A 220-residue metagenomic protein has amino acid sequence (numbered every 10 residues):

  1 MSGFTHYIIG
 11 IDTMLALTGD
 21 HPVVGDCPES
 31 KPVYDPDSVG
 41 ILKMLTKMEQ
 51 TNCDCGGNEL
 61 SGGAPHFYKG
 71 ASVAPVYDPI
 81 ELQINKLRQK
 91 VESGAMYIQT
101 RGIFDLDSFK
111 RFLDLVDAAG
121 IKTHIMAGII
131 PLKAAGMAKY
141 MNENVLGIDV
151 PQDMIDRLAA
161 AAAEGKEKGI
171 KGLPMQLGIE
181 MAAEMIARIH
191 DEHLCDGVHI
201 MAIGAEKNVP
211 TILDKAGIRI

Functional and structural regions predicted by a protein language model:
M1-K43: Flexible, glycine-rich active-site loops centered on histidine and acidic residues that chelate a metal or position
M1-Y7, E81-R88, R111-D117, A134-Y140 (+2 more regions): Catalytic cores of alpha/beta
H6, K90, G94, A127 (+1 more regions): Conserved, mostly hydrophobic/aromatic
G10-D12, P65-F67, A95-M96, I121-I125 (+1 more regions): Short, well-ordered coil/turn segments that N-cap beta-strands
L15-A16, M96-D105, P174-Q176, G197-A202: Catalytic beta/alpha-barrel core
G19, P32-G62, S72-Y77, I84 (+2 more regions): Active-site pocket-lining/capping segments in soluble small-molecule metabolic enzymes
P32-G40, T100-L113, K133-G136, I203: Active-site glycine- and acidic-residue-rich loops that bind and position anionic ligands or nucleotide-like cofactors
E192, H199-I220: C-terminal/domain-terminus segments
